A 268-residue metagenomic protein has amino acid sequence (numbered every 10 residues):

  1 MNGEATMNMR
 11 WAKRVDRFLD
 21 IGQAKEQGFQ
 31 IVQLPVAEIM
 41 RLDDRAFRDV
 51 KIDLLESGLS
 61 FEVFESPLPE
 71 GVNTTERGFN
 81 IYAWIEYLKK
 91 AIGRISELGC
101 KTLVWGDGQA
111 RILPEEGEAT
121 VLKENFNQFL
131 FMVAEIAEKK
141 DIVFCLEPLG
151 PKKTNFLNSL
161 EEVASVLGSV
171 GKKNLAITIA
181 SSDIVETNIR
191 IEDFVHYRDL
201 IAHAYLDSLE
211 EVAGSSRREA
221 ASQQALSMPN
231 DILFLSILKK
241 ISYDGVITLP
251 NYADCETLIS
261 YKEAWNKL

Functional and structural regions predicted by a protein language model:
M1-C100, F131, K172, N188 (+3 more regions): N-terminal pre-domain/capping segments
R14-F18, L34-I39, S66-P69, G108-A110 (+4 more regions): Active-site beta-loop-alpha junctions enriched in small/polar residues
R17-F18, F47, W84-L88, F126 (+4 more regions): Aromatic/hydrophobic pocket-lining residues that form the small-molecule binding cavity in soluble enzyme cores
G22, I31-V32, F64, F131-L233: Acidic/histidine-rich catalytic cores of soluble enzymes
I31, T102, H203, G245-V246: Residues at the N-termini of beta-strands
A37, T75-F79, A110-K123, P148-N155: Surface-exposed cleft-lining segments at the edges of enzyme active sites
A91-L122, L130: Hydrophobic alpha-helical segments and helix pairs
E256-L268: C-terminal helical cap(s) of enzyme catalytic domains, especially alpha/beta-barrels
